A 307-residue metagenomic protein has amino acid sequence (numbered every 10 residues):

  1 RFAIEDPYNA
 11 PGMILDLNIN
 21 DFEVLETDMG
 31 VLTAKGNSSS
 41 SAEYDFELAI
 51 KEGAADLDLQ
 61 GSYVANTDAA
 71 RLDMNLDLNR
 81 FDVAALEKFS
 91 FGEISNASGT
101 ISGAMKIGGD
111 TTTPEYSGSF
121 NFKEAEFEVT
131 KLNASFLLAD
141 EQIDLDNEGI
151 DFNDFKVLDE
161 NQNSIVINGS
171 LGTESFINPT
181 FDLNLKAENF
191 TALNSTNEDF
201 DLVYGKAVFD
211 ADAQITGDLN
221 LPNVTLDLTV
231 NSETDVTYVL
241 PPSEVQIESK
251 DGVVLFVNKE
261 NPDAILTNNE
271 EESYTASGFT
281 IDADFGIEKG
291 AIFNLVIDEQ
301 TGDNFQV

Functional and structural regions predicted by a protein language model:
R1-G53, L57-I150, N168-V307: Membrane-proximal interfacial segments on either side of biological membranes
E160: Short, ordered coil/turn segments that flank beta-strands lining enzyme active or ligand-binding pockets
